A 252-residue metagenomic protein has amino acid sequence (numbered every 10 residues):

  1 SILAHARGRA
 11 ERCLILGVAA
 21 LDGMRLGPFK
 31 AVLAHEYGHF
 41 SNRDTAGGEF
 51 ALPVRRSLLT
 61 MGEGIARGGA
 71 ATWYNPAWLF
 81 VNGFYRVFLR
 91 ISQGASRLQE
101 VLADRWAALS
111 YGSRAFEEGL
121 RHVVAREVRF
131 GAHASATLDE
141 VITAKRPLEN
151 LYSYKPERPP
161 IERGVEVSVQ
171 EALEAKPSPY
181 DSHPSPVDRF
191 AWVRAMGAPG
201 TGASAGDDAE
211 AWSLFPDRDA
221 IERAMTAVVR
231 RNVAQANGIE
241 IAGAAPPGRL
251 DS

Functional and structural regions predicted by a protein language model:
S1-E49, P53: Peri-catalytic and regulatory segments of divalent metal-dependent proteins
S1-I2, R12, R55, T60-E63 (+1 more regions): Membrane-proximal cytosolic interface modules of multi-pass membrane proteins
L26, K30, P53-G62, P159-G164: Noncatalytic linker/hinge segments flanking ATPase motor cores
A51-R56, V124-R126: Acidic helix-start/capping segments at beta-turn-to-alpha-helix junctions
G69-S96, V101, R105, L109 (+1 more regions): Cytosolic-facing loops and C-terminal tails of multi-pass membrane proteins
